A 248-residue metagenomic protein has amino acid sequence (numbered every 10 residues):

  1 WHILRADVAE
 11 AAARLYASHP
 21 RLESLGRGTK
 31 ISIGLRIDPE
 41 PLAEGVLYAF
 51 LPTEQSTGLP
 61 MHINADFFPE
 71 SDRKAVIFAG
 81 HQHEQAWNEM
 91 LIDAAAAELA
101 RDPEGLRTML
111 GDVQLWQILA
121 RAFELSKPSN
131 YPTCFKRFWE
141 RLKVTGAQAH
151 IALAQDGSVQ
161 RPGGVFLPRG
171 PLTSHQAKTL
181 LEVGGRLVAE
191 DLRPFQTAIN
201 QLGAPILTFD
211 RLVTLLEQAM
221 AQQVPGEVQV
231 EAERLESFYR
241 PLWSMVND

Functional and structural regions predicted by a protein language model:
W1-D248: GHKL/Bergerat-fold ATPase module
